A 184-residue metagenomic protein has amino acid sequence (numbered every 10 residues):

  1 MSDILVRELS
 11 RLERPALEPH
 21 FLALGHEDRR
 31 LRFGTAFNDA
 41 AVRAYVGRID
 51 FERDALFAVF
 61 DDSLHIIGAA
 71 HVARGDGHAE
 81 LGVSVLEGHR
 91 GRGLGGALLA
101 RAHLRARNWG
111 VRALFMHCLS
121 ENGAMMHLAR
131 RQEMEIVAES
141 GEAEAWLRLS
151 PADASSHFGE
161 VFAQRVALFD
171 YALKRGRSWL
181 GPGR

Functional and structural regions predicted by a protein language model:
S2, V83-S84, H117-C118, A124-R184: Terminal substrate-recognition subdomain of acyl/acetyltransferases
I4-A16: A short beta-loop-alpha structural element at the N-terminal edge of CoA-dependent acyl/N-acetyltransferase catalytic
E18-F21, G25: Hydrophobic alpha-helical core bundles mediating ligand binding, dimerization, or RNAP-core interactions
A23, L31-E80, E87: Acetyl-CoA-dependent GNAT
G25-R30, H103: Short strand-loop-strand
L86-G88, R92, E121: Active-site acidic-Proline motif in GNAT/NAT acetyltransferases
G91-A106, A113, H127-R131: Conserved acetyl-CoA-binding loop-helix of GNAT-fold acetyltransferases
